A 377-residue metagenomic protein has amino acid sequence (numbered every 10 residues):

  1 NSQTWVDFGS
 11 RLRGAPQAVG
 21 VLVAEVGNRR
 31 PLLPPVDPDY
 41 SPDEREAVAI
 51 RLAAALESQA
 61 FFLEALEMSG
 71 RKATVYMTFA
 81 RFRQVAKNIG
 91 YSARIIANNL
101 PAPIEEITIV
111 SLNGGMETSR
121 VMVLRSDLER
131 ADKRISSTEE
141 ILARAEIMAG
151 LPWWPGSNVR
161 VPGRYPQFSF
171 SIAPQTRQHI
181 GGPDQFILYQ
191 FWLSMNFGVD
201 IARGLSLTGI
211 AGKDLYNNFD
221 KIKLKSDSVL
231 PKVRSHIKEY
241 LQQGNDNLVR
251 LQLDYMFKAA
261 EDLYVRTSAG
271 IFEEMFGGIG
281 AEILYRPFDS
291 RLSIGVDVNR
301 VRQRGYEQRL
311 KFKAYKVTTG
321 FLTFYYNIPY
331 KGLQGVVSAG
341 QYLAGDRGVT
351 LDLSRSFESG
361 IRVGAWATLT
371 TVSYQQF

Functional and structural regions predicted by a protein language model:
N1, V6, Y76-F79, F170-G182 (+6 more regions): Transmembrane beta-strand segments that form the barrel wall of outer-membrane beta-barrel proteins
N1-S10, P174, L193-V199, L253-F257 (+4 more regions): Residues on the lipid-exposed face of transmembrane beta-strands in outer-membrane beta-barrel proteins
S2-A24, Y216-Q243, V296-N327, S338-T350 (+2 more regions): Outer-membrane beta-barrel translocator/channel fold
R11-A15, G198-G204, K258-D262, F288-S290 (+3 more regions): Outer-membrane beta-barrel channels and translocator barrels
G14-L253, F257, L310-K313: Outer-membrane beta-barrel initiation region
A86-G90, G277-G280, V336, R347-T350: Conserved strand-to-helix beginnings and helix N-cap segments that scaffold or border functional pockets
Q190-W192, L248-R250, F276-G278, V317-F321 (+1 more regions): Transmembrane beta-barrel architecture of outer-membrane proteins
L284-P287, V296-V298: Conserved mixed alpha/beta catalytic, RNA-binding, or beta-rich assembly cores of soluble enzyme, regulatory
